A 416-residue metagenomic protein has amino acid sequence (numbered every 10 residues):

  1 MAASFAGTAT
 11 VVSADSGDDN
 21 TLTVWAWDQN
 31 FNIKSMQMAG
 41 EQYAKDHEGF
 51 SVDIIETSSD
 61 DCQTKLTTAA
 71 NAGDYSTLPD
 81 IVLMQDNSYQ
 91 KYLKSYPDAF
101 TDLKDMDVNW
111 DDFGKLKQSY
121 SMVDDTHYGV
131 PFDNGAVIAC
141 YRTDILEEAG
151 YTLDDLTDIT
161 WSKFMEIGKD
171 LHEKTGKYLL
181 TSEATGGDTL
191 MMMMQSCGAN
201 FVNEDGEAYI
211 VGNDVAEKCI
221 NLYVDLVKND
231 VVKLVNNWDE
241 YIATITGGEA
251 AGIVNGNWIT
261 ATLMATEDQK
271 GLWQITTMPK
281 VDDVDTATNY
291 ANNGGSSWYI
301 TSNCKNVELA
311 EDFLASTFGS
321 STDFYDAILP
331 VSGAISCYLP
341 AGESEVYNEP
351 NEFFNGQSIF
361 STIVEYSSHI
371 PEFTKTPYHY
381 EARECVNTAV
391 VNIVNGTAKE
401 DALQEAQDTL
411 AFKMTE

Functional and structural regions predicted by a protein language model:
M1-T23, K45, Q404, D408-E416: Short, low-complexity disordered leader/linker segments with a strong preference for bacterial N-terminal type II
D18-Q29, F50-I55, D80-I81, Y128 (+1 more regions): Short, well-ordered beta-strand elements
Q42, D46-K115, E148-G150, A251-G252 (+1 more regions): Extracytoplasmic "Venus flytrap"/periplasmic binding protein-like
L83-I138, S162-I167, M192, C197 (+3 more regions): Hinge/lid segment of periplasmic solute-binding proteins
Q90, I259-K270, D282-C385: C-terminal lobe and pocket-closing loops of periplasmic/extracytoplasmic Venus-flytrap solute-binding proteins
T126-F132, V137, E147, S162-Y209 (+2 more regions): Extracytoplasmic/periplasmic solute-binding protein
E147, L153, S344-E349, S361-E416: Conserved C-terminal helix/tail region of periplasmic/extracytoplasmic solute-binding proteins
E166-D170, G206-V235, M278: Glycine-centered hinge/linker elements that transmit conformational signals in sensory and ligand-binding systems
